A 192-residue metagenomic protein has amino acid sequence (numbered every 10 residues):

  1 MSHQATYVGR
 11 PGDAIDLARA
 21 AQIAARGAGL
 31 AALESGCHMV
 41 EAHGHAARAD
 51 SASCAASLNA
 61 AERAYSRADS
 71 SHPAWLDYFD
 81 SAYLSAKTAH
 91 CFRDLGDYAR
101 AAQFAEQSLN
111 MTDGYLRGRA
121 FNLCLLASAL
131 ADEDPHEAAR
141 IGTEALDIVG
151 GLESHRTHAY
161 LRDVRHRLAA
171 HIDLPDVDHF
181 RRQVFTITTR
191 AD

Functional and structural regions predicted by a protein language model:
M1-D192: Conserved binding/catalytic microenvironments
